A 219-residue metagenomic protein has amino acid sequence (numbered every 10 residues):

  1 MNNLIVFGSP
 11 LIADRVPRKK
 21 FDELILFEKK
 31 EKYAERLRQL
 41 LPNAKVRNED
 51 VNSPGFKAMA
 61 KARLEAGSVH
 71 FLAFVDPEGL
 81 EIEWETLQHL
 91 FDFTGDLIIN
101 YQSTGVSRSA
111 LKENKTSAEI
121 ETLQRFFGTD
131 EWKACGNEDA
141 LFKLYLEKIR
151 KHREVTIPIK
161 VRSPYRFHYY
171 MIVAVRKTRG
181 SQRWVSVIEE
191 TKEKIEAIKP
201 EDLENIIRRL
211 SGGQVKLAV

Functional and structural regions predicted by a protein language model:
M1-M59: SAM cofactor-binding core of SAM-dependent methyltransferases, primarily the Rossmann-like beta-alpha-beta module
D22-E23, H70, D96: Residues at the starts of beta-strands that form the adenosine-phosphate
G55-G67, Q88: Short amphipathic alpha-helix with an adjacent loop that forms part of the alpha/beta core around
V69-E81: A short SAM/SAH-binding and catalytic strip from SAM-dependent methyltransferases
G79-D92: A short, conserved alpha-helix within the catalytic core of class I
T94-R108: Conserved beta-strand signature within the Rossmann-like core of class I S-adenosyl-L-methionine
S109-V175: A conserved mid-domain beta-alpha-beta active-site/ligand-binding segment of alpha/beta enzyme cores
T178-L210: Flexible, glycine-/basic-rich loop-and-beta segments that form/coincide with the SAM-dependent methyltransferase
